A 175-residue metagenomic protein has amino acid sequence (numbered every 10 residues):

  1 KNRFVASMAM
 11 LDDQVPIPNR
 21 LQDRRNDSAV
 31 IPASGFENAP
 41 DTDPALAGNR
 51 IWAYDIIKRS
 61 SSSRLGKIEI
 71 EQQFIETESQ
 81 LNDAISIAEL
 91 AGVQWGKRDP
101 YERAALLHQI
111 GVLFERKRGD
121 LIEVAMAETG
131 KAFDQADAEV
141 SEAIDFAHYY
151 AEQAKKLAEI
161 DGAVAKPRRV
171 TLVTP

Functional and structural regions predicted by a protein language model:
K1-R116, E123, Q135-P175: Terminal low-complexity tails and localization/encapsulation signals of metabolic enzymes
M126-A132: Short linear capping/connector segments at secondary-structure termini
